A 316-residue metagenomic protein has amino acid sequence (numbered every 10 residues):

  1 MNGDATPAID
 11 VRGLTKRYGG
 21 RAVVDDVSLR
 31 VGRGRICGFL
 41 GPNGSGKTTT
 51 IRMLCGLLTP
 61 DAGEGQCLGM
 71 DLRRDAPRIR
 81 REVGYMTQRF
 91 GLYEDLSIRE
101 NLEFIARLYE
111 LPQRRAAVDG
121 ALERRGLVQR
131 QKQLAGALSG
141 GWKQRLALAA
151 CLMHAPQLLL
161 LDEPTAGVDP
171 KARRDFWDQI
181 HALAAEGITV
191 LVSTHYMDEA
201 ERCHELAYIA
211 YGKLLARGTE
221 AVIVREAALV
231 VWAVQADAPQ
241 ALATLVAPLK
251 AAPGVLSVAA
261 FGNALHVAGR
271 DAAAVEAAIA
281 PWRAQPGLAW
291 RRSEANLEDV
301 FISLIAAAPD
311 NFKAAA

Functional and structural regions predicted by a protein language model:
G63-R74, I79: Conserved ABC transporter NBD signature motif
E103, R107-R130: Conserved ABC ATPase "signature" region
A155: Conserved catalytic motifs of ABC-family nucleotide-binding domains
L159-D162: Catalytic Walker B motif of ABC-type/P-loop ATPase nucleotide-binding domains
D178-R270: ABC transporter nucleotide-binding domain
